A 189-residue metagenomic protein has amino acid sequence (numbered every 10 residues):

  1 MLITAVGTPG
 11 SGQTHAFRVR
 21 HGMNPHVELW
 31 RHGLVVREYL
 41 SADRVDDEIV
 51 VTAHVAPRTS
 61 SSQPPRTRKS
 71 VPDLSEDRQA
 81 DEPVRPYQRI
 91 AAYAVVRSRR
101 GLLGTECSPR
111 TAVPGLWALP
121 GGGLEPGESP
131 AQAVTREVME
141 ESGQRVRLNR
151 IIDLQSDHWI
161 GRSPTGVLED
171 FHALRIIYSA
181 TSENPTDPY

Functional and structural regions predicted by a protein language model:
M1-P64: Intrinsically disordered, low-complexity, charged terminal extensions of DNA damage-control enzymes
M1-R18, R78-A118, V146-R150, A180-S182: N-terminal strand-loop-strand
R18-Y39, L119-I152: The catalytic Nudix box helix
D43-V95, L168: Acidic, metal-coordinating catalytic segment for phosphate/diphosphate chemistry, firing primarily on the Nudix
E48-V50, P114, A173-R175: Short edge beta-strand segments in beta-sheet-rich domains
D153-H158: Short, conserved beta-turn/loop elements at beta-strand boundaries and strand-helix junctions
W159-E169: Short, surface-exposed loop/helix-turn segments at secondary-structure junctions that function as lids/hinges flanking
F171-T186: Phosphate/ribose-recognition catalytic cores of enzymes acting on nucleotide-derived substrates
